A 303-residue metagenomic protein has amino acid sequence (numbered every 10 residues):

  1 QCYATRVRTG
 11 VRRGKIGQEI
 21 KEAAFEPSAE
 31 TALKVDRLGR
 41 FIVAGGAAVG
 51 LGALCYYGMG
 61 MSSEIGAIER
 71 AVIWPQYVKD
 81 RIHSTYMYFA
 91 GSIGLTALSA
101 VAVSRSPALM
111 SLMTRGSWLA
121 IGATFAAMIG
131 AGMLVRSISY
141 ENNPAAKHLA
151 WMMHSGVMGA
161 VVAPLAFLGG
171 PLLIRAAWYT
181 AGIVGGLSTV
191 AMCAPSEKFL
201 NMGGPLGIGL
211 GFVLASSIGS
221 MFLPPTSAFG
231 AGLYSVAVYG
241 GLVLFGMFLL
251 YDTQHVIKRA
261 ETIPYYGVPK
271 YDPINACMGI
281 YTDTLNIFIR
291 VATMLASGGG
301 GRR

Functional and structural regions predicted by a protein language model:
Q1-R303: A hydrophobic alpha-helical transmembrane-helix feature that marks the membrane cores and membrane-interface segments
